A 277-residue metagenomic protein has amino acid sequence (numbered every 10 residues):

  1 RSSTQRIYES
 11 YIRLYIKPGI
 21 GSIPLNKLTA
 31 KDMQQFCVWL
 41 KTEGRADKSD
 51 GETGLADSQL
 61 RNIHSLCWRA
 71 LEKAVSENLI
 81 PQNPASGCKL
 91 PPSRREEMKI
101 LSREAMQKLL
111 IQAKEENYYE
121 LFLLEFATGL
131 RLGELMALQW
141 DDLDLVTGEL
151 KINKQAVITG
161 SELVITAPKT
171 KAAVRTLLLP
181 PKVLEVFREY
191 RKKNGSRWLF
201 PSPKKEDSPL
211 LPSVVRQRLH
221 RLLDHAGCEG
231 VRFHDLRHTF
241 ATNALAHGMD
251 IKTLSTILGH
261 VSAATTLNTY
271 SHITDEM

Functional and structural regions predicted by a protein language model:
R1-L79, R95, E206-V214, E229-D235: N-terminal core-binding DNA-recognition domain of tyrosine site-specific recombinases/integrases
F36, K99, E104, K108-K114 (+4 more regions): DNA/chromatin major-groove-contacting recognition/catalytic segments
R45-T53, L110-Y119, T128, L177 (+3 more regions): Short, basic (Lys/Arg/His-rich) helix/loop patches that form interaction surfaces in the mid-to-C-terminal regions
A46, D50-D57, R61-I63, S76-W140 (+6 more regions): Basic, Lys/Arg- and aromatic-enriched nucleic-acid-binding interface segment
R61, W68, M136, T242 (+3 more regions): Key DNA-contacting residues within the recognition helix of helix-turn-helix
P92, E96, I100, A156 (+1 more regions): Catalytic-site neighborhood detector that most strongly recognizes the C-terminal catalytic loop/helix of tyrosine
D142-E149, E229-G230, M249-S271: Short, polar N-cap/turn motifs at the start of nucleic acid-interacting alpha helices
K154-A172: Short, flexible, glycine-rich and Lys/Arg-enriched loop motifs at helix boundaries that contact anionic partners
